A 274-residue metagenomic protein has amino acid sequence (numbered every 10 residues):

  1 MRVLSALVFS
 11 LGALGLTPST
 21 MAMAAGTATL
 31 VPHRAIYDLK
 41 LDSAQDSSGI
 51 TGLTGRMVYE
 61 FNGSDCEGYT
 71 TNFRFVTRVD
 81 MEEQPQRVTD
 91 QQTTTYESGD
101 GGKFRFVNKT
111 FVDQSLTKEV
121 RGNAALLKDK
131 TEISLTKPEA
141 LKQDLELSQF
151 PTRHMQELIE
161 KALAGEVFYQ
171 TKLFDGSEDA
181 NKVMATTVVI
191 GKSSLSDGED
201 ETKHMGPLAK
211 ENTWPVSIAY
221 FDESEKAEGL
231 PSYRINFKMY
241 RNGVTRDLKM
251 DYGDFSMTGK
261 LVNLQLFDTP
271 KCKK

Functional and structural regions predicted by a protein language model:
M1-S5: Positively charged n-region of N-terminal signal peptides that target proteins for export
A6-P18: Bacterial N-terminal signal peptides
A22-G68, N72-E83, C272: N-terminal cleavable signal peptides for secretion/export
A25-P32, F61-Y69, Y96-G102, P207-K210 (+1 more regions): A short, structured loop/turn motif at beta-sheet edges
Y37-D42, F73-R78, F106-F111, V216-S224: Short beta-strand segments that buttress and anchor functional surface loops
G55-N62, D90-E97, A124, I235-K238: Hydrophobic/aromatic beta-strand elements that line small-molecule binding cavities or substrate pockets in beta-rich
F73-A124: Hydrophobic/aromatic-rich structural module bridging two neighboring secondary-structure elements via a short loop
K109-K274: Mature, soluble, non-transmembrane domains
